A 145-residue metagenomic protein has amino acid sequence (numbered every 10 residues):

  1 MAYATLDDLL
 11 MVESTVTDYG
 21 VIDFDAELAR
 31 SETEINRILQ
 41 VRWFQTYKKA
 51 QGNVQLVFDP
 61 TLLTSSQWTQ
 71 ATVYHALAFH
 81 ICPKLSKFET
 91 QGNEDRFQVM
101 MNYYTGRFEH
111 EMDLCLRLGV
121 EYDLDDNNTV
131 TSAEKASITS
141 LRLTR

Functional and structural regions predicted by a protein language model:
M1-S66, L118-R145: Conserved short "hinge" loops at termini or chain/domain junctions
I22-A26, R30, Q67, A71 (+3 more regions): Alpha-helix boundary/N-cap detector
S66-H80: Elongated alpha-helical scaffolds
A78-R145: Short loop/turn elements at secondary-structure junctions
